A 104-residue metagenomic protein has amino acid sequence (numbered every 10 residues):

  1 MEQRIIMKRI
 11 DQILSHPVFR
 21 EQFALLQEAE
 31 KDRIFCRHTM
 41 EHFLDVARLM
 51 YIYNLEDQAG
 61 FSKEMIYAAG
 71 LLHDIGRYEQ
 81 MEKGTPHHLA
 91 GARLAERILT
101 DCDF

Functional and structural regions predicted by a protein language model:
M1-F104: Metal-dependent phosphohydrolase cores
